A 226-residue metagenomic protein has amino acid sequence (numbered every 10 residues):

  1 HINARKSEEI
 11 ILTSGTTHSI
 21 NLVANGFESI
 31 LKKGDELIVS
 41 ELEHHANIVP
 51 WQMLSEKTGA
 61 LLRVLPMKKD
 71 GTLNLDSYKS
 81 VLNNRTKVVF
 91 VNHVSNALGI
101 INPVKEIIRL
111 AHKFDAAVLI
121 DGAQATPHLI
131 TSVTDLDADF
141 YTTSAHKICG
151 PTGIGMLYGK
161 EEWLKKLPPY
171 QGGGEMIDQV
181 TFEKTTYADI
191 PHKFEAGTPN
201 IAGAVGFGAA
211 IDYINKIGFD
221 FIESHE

Functional and structural regions predicted by a protein language model:
H1-E226: Pyridoxal 5′-phosphate
